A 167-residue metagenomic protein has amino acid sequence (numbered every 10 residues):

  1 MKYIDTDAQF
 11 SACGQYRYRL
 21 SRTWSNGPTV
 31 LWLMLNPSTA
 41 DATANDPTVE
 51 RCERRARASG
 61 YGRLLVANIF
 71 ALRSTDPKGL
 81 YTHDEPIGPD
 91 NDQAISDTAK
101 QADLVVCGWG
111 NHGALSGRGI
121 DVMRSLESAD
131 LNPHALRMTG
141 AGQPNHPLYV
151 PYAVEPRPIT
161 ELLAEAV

Functional and structural regions predicted by a protein language model:
M1-D46, V167: Active-site and ligand/interface coordination hotspots across diverse enzymes and nucleic-acid-associated assemblies
G14, D46-E53, E85-Q93: Short acidic (Asp/Glu) patches
T29, G62-R63, N132: Residues at the starts of beta-strands that form the adenosine-phosphate
P37-T39, A71, H112: Short, glycine/serine-rich, charged loops/turns that create anion-binding and catalytic segments at active sites
S38-G60: A short mixed-secondary-structure module that forms the rim of ligand-binding clefts
G62-K78: Short connector loops at secondary-structure junctions
L80-V167: Glycine/proline-rich loop-helix segments at beta-alpha junctions forming the active-site rim of enzyme cores
